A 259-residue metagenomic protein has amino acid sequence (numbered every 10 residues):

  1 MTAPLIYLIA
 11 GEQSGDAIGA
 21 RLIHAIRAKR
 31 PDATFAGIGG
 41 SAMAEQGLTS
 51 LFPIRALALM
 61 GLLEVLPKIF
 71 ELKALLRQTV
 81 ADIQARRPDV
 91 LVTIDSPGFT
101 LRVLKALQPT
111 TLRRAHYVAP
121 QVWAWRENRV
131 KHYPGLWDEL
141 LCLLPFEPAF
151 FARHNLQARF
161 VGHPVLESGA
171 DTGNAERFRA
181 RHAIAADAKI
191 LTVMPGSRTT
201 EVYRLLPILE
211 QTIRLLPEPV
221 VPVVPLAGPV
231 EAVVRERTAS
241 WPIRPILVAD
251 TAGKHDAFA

Functional and structural regions predicted by a protein language model:
M1, A28, A85, T192 (+2 more regions): Compositionally biased, intrinsically disordered/low-complexity regions enriched for serine, proline and threonine
A3-L5, D89, A185-T192, V221: Charged active-site motifs of nucleotide-sugar-dependent glycosyltransferases
P4-R179, M194-V202, L215, A227-P229 (+1 more regions): Active-site and donor-binding regions of nucleotide-sugar-utilizing enzymes
A33, T110, A158, A185 (+2 more regions): Secondary-structure boundary/capping positions in well-ordered alpha/beta enzyme cores
G40-S41, S50, T200-A259: Donor-nucleotide binding loops and adjacent catalytic segments primarily of GT-B fold Leloir glycosyltransferases
L76, T93, D138, A186-D187 (+3 more regions): A general secondary-structure boundary signal
P88-D89, D138, K189, D256-A259: Conserved acidic residues
